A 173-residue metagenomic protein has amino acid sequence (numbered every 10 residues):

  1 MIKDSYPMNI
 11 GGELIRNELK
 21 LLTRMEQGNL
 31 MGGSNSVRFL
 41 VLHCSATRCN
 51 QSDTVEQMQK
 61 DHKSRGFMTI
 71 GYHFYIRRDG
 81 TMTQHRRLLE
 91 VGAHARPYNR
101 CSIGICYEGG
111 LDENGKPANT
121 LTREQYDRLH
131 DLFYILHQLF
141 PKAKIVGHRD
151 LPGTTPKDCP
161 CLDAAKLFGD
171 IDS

Functional and structural regions predicted by a protein language model:
M1-V41, S45, R78-M82, R87 (+2 more regions): Basic/polar, cationic surfaces and motifs that engage anionic cell-wall and phosphate/carboxylate ligands
V41-V55: Signature for HUH/AEP ssDNA processing cores
T54-H62: Short Gly/aromatic-enriched secondary-structure transition segments
F67-M68: Short solvent-exposed loop/turn micro-motifs enriched in small/polar/acidic residues
E90-V91: A short acidic/small-residue loop/turn micro-motif
